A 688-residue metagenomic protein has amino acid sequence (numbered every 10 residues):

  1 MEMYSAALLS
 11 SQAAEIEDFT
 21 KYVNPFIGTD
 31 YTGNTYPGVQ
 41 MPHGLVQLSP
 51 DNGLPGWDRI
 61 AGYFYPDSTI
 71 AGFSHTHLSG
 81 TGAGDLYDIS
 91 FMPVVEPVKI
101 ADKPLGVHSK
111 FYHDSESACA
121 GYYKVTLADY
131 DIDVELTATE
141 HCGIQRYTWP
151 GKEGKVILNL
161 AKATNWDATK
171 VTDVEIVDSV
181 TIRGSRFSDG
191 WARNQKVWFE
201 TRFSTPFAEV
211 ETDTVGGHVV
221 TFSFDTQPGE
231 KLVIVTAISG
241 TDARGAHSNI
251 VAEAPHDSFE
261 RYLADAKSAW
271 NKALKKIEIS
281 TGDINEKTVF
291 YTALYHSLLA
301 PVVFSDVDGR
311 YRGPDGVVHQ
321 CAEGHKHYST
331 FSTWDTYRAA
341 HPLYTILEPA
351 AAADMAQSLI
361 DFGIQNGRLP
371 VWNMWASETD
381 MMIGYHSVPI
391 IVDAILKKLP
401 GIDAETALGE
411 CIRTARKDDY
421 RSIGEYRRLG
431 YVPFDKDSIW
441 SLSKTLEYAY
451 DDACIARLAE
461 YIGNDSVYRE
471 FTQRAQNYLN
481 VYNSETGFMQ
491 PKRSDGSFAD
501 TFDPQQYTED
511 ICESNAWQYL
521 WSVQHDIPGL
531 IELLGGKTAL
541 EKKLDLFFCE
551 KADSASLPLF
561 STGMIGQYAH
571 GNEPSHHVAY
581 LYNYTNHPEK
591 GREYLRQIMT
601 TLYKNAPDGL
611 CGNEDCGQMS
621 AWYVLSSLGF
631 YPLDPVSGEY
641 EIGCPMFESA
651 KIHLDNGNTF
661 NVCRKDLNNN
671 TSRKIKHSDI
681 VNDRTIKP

Functional and structural regions predicted by a protein language model:
M1-E15: Bacterial Sec-dependent N-terminal signal peptides
A13-H341, T345-P389, I395-L446, C454 (+10 more regions): Accessory carbohydrate-recognition regions in carbohydrate-active enzymes
D451: ATP-dependent phospho-/nucleotidyl transfer catalytic cores
